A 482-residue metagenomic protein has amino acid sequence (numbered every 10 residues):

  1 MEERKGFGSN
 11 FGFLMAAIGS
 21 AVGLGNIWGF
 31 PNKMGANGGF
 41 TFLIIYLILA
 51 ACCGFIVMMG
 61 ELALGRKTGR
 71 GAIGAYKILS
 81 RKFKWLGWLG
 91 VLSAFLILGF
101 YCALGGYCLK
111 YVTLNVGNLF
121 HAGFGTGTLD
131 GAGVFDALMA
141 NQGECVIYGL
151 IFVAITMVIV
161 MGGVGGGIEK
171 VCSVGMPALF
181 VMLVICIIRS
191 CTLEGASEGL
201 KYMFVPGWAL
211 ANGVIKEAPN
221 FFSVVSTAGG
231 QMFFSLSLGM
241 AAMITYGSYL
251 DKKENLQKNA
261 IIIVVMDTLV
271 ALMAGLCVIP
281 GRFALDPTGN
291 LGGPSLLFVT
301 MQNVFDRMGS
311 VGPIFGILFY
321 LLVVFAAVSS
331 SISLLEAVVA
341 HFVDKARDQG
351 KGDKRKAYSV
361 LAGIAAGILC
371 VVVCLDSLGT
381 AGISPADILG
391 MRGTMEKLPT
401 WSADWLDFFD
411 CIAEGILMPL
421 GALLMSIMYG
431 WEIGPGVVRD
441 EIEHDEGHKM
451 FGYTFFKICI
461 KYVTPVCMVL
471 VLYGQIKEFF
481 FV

Functional and structural regions predicted by a protein language model:
M1-G29, V57-L62, R66-I78, K84-W85 (+2 more regions): Membrane-interface "cap" regions at the ends of multi-pass membrane proteins
E2-F7, F11, E169, S173-I332 (+2 more regions): Membrane-embedded translocation segments of transport machinery
E2-R4, N32-N37, K67-L89, A103-G165 (+6 more regions): Inter-helical loop and helix-membrane interface segments of multi-pass membrane transporters/permeases
K5, M34-G60, L86, E144-C145 (+1 more regions): Extracellular loop-to-transmembrane helix junctions
S9-L47, A241-I244, K258-I261, V265-M266: Transmembrane helix-boundary motif of multi-pass solute transporters/channels
G12, S20, V146-I147, M266-L272 (+4 more regions): Loop-to-transmembrane helix boundary motifs in multi-pass membrane proteins
G12-I18, V91, L119-M161, S237-I244 (+3 more regions): Transmembrane alpha-helical segments of multi-pass small-molecule transport proteins
L89, V339, A346-A365, F408-M468: C-terminal membrane-solvent junction of multi-pass transporters and transport-like membrane proteins
